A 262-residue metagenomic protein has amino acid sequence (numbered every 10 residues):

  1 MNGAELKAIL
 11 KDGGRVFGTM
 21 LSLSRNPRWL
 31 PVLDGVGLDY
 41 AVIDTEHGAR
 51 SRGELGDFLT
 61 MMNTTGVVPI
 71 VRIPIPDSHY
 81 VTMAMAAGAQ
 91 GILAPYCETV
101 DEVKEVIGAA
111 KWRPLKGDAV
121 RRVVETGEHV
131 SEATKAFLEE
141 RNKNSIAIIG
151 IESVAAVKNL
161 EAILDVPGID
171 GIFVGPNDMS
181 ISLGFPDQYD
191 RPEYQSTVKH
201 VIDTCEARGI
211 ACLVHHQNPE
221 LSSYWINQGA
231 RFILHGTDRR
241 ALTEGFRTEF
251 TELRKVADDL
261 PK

Functional and structural regions predicted by a protein language model:
M1-M20, S131-K143, K199-H200, E206-A207 (+1 more regions): N-terminal amphipathic alpha-helix/helix-capping segment at the start of soluble metabolic enzymes
M1-P69, I75-P76, G108, D165-I169: Conserved N-terminal beta1-alpha1 strand-loop-helix module at the mouth
V16-L21, A41-I43, P69-I73, I92-A94 (+5 more regions): Hydrophobic faces of well-ordered beta-strands that scaffold small-molecule active sites in alpha/beta enzyme cores
V36-Y40, A86-G91, K111-W112, D165-G171 (+1 more regions): Glycine-enriched alpha-helix->loop->beta-strand junction motifs that scaffold or abut catalytic
R52-A86, G108-D118, E139-N142, D190-L213 (+1 more regions): Alpha-helix-loop-beta-strand connector modules within alpha/beta enzyme cores
D77, D118-V130, S145, I151-K158 (+1 more regions): C-terminal alpha-helical cap/extension of soluble enzyme domains
H79, A89-P167, I181, K262: Conserved anion-binding
G91-E105, I172-I181, A230-E249: Glycine-rich phosphate-binding active-site loops on the catalytic face of alpha/beta enzymes
